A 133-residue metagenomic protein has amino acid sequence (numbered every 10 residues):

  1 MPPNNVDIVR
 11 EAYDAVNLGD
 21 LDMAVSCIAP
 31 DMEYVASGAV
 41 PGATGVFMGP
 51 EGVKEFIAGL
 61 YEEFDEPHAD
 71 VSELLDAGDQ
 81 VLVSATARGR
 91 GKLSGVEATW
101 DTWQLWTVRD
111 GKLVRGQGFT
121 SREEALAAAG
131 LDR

Functional and structural regions predicted by a protein language model:
M1-R133: C-terminal and inter-domain tail/linker signature
